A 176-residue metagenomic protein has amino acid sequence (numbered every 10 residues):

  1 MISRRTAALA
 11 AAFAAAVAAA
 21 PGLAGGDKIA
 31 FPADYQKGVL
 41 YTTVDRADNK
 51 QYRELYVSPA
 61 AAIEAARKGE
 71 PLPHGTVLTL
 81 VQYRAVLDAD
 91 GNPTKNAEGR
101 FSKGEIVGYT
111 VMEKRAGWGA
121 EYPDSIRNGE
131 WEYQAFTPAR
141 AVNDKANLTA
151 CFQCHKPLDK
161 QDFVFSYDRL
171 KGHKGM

Functional and structural regions predicted by a protein language model:
M1-A10: Bacterial N-terminal signal peptides that target proteins for export
A8, P59, L158-Q161: Intrinsic structural disorder/low-complexity segments
F13: Basic, ligand-binding patches in group-transfer machinery, especially extracytoplasmic/periplasmic segments
A19-P21: N-terminal signal peptide c-region/cleavage motif recognized by signal peptidases
G25-Y52, G69, P73-M176: Sequence context surrounding c-type heme c attachment/ligation sites in exported
Q51-I63: Short, structured beta-strand/loop micro-motifs enriched in basic residues and often containing a Trp
